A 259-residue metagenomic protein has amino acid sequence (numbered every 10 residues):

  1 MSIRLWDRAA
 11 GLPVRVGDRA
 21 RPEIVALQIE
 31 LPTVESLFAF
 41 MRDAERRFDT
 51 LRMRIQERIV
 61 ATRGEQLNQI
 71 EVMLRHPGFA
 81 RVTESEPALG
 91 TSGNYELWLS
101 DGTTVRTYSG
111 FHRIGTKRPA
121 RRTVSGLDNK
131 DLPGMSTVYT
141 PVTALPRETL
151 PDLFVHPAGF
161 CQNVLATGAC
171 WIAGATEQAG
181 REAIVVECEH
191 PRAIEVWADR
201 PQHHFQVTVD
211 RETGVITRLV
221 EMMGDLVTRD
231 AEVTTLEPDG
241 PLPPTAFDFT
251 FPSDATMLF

Functional and structural regions predicted by a protein language model:
S2-A120, V185, H204: N-terminal mature ectodomain segment of secretory-pathway/periplasmic proteins
S2-L31, G110-G115, A120, L127 (+5 more regions): Non-transmembrane domains of secretory- and envelope-associated proteins
R52-I55, F154-P157, E187-R192: Short Pro/Gly-enriched beta-strand edge/turn motifs at strand-loop
R54-Q56, R75, S85, A173 (+3 more regions): A structural detector for beta-sheet-dominated domains
N94-E96, T143, A158, D199-V209: Glycine-rich, flexible loop segments associated with nucleotide phosphate handling
G102, D210-R211: Short, acidic, Ser/Thr-enriched surface-loop or helix-capping motifs
Y108-L153: Acidic/charged, solvent-exposed loop-and-adjacent secondary-structure segments enriched in E/D, K/R, S/T, and G/P
R147-I172: Intrinsically disordered, low-complexity linker/loop segments enriched in Gly/Pro and charged/polar residues
